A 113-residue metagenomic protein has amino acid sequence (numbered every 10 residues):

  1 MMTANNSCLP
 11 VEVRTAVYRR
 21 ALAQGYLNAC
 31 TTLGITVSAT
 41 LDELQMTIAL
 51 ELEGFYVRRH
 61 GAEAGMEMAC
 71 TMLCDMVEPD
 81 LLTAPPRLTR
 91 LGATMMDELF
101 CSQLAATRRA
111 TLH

Functional and structural regions predicted by a protein language model:
M1-M2, H113: Positively charged, lysine/arginine-rich intrinsically disordered segments
M2-L41: Short terminal alpha-helical segments
N5-C8, C30-T31, I48-F55, C74: Short amphipathic alpha-helical segments and their helix-coil junctions
V11, A16-V17, Y56, A84-R87 (+1 more regions): Intrinsically disordered, low-complexity regions enriched in serine, threonine, proline and polar/charged residues
A29-L41, V57-A64, L81-L88: Charged, low-complexity interaction regions
L41-E53, G65-D75: An amphipathic alpha-helical micro-motif enriched in hydrophobic residues with embedded/adjacent acidic residues
T71-H113: Amphipathic alpha-helical binding modules
